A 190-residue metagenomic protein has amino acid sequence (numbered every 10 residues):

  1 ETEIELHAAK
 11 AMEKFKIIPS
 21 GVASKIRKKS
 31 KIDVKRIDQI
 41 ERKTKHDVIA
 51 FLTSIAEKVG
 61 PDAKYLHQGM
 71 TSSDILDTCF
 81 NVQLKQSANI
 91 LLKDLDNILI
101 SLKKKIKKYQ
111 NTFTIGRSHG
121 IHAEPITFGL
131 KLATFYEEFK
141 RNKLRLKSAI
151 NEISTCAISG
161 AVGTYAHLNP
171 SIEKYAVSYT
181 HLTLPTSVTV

Functional and structural regions predicted by a protein language model:
E1-Y165, N169-V177: A helix-coil-helix interface module used to build multimeric assemblies and to scaffold catalytic/cofactor sites
T180-T186: Conserved small/polar residues in nucleotide/adenosyl-binding loops
V188-V190: Acidic, Ala/Val/Gly-enriched low-complexity intrinsically disordered segments
